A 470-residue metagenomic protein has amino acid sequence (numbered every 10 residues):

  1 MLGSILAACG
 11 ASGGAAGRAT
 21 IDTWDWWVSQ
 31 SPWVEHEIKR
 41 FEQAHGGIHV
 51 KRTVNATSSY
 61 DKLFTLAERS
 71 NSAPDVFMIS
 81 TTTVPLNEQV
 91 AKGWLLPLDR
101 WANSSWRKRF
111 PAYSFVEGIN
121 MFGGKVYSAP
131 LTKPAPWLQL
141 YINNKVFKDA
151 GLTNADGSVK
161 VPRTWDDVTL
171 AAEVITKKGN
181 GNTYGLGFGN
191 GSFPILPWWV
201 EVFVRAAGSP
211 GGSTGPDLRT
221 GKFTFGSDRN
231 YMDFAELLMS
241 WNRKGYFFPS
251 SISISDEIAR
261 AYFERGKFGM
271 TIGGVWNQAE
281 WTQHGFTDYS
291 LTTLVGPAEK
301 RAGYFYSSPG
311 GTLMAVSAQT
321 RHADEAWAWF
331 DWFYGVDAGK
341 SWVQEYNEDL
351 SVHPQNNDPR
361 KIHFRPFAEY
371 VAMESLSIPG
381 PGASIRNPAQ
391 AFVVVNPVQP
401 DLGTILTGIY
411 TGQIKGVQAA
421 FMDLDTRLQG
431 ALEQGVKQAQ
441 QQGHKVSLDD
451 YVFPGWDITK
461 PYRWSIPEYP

Functional and structural regions predicted by a protein language model:
M1-K92, N154, V161, D337 (+2 more regions): Conserved N-terminal structural module of periplasmic/extracytoplasmic solute-binding proteins
Q43, S70, K244, Q283-Q355 (+1 more regions): Extracytoplasmic/periplasmic substrate-recognition and gating elements
V54-L63, T83, P162-D167, S250-E264: Short helix-initiation/N-cap motifs at beta->coil->alpha
T82-Q139, S290-T293, I466-P470: Hinge/lid segment of periplasmic solute-binding proteins
D99-A112, D156-V161, A207-D233, Q283-H284 (+2 more regions): Short, solvent-exposed loop/beta-turn-alpha elements that line the ligand-binding surface or hinge of extracytoplasmic
F122-P134, L138, K148, D166-F223 (+2 more regions): Extracytoplasmic/periplasmic solute-binding protein
D167-E173, G215-I252: Glycine-centered hinge/linker elements that transmit conformational signals in sensory and ligand-binding systems
T292-L294, Q344-T411, K445-P470: Long, aromatic- and glycine/proline-rich binding clefts that accommodate carbohydrate-like moieties
